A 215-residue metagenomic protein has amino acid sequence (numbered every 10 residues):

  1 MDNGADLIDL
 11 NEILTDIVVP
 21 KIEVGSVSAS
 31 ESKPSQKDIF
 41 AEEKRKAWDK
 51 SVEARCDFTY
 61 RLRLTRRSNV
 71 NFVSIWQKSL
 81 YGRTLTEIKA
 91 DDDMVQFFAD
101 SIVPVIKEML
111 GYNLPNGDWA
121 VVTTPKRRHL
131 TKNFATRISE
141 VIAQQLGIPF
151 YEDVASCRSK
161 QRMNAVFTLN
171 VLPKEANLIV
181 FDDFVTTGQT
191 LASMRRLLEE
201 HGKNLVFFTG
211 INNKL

Functional and structural regions predicted by a protein language model:
D6, I13-L114, V154-A176, T187 (+1 more regions): Active-site-facing substrate-recognition patch
R67, A143-Y151, E199-V206: Structural alpha-beta junctions
P115-R128: Short glycine-rich phosphate-binding loop at a beta-alpha junction
N116-W119, K174-N177, G202-N204: A general structural motif
A120, Y151, I179, V206-F208: A structural signal for isolated positions on well-ordered beta-strands in alpha/beta enzyme cores
V122-P125, D182, T209-I211: Short beta-strand/turn micro-motifs composed of small residues that flank or help shape donor/cofactor-binding pockets
H129-I179, T186-R195: Short, glycine/charge-rich flexible loops or terminal/linker lids adjacent to PRPP-binding catalytic cores
A155, R195-L215: A short, conserved beta-to-alpha structural element at the edge of catalytic cores that scaffolds binding
